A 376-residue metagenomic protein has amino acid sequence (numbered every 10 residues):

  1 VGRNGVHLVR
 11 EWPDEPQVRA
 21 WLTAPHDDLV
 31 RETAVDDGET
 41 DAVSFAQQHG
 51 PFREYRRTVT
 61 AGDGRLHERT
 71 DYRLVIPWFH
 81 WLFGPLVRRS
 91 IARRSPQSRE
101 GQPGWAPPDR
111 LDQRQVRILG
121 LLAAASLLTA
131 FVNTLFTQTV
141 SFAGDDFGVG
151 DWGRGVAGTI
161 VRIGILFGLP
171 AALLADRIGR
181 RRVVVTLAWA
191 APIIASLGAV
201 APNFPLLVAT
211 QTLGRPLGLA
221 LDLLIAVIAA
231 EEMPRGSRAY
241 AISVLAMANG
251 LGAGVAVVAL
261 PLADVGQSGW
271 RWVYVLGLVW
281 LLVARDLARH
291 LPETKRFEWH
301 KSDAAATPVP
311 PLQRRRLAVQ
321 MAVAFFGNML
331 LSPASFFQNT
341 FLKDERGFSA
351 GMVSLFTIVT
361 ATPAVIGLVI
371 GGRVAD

Functional and structural regions predicted by a protein language model:
R19-W81, P85: Hydrophobic-ligand binding "helix-grip"
F136-S141, R314-V365: Extracytoplasmic gate region of multi-pass secondary transporters
G148, G179, V200-L206, P234 (+1 more regions): Helix-breaking motifs and short loop linkers at transmembrane-helix boundaries and internal kinks in secondary membrane
G158-L173, D222, A226, I358-I370: Central cavity-lining transmembrane alpha-helices of secondary-active solute carriers, predominantly the Major
R182-L197: Structural signature of the two symmetry-related core transmembrane helices
A199-T210, G266-S268: Helix-loop junctions at membrane interfaces in 12-TM secondary transporters
T210-M247: Cytoplasmic helix-loop-helix junction between adjacent transmembrane helices in 12-TM secondary transporters
S237-D264, W280: Glycine-rich segments within core transmembrane alpha-helices of 12-TM secondary carriers
